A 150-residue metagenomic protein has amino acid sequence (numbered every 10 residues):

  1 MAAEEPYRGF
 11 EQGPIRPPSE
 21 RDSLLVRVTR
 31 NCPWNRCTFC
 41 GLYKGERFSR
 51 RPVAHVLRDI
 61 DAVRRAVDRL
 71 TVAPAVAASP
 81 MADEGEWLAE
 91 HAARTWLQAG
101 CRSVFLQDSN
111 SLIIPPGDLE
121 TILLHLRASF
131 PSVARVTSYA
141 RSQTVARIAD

Functional and structural regions predicted by a protein language model:
M1-S23: Short, charged low-complexity linear segments at domain edges
Y7-F10, F39, F48, L70 (+2 more regions): Phenylalanine-focused residue identity feature
P18-V76: Canonical Radical SAM [4Fe-4S] cluster-binding loop centered on the CxxxCxxC motif and its immediate flanking residues
R65-D150: Conserved SAM/AdoMet-binding glycine-rich loop
